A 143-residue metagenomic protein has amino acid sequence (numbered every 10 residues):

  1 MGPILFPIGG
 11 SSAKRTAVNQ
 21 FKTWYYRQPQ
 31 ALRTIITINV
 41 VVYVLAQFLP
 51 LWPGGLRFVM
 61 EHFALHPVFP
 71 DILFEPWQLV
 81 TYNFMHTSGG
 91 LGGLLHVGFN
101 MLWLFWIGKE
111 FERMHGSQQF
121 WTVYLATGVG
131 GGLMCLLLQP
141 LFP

Functional and structural regions predicted by a protein language model:
M1-A31, I38-V40: C-terminal transmembrane module of polytopic alpha-helical membrane proteins
Y25-P143: N-terminal TM1-TM2 helical hairpin plus the immediately adjacent luminal interfacial "cap"
